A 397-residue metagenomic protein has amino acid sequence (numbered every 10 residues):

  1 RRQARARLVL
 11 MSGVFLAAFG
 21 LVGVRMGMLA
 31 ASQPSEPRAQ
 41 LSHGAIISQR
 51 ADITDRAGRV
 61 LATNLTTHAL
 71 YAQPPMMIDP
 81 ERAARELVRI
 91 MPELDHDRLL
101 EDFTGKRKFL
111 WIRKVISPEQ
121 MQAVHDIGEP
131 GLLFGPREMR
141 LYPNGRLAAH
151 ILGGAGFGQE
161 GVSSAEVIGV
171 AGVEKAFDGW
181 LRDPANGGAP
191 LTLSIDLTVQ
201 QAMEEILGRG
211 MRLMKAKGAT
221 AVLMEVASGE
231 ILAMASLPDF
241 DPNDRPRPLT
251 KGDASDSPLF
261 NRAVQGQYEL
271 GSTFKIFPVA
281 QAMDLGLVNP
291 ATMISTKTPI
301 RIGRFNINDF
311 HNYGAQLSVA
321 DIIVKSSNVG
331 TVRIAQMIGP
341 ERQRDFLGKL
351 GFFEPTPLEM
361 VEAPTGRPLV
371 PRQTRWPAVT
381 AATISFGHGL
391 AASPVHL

Functional and structural regions predicted by a protein language model:
R1-P248, Q267, E341-K349: Periplasmic/cell-envelope proteins involved in peptidoglycan metabolism and beta-lactam response
A62, A221, E225-S272, F277-L397: Beta-lactam-recognizing serine transpeptidase/beta-lactamase-like catalytic domain environment
